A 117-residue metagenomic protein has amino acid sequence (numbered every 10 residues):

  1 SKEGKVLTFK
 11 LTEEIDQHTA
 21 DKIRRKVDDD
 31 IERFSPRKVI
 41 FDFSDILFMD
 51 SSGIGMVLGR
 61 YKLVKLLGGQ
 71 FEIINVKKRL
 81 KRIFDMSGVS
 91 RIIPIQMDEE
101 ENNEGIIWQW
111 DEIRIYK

Functional and structural regions predicted by a protein language model:
S1-L47, K62-K117: STAS-like cytosolic regulatory interaction modules
